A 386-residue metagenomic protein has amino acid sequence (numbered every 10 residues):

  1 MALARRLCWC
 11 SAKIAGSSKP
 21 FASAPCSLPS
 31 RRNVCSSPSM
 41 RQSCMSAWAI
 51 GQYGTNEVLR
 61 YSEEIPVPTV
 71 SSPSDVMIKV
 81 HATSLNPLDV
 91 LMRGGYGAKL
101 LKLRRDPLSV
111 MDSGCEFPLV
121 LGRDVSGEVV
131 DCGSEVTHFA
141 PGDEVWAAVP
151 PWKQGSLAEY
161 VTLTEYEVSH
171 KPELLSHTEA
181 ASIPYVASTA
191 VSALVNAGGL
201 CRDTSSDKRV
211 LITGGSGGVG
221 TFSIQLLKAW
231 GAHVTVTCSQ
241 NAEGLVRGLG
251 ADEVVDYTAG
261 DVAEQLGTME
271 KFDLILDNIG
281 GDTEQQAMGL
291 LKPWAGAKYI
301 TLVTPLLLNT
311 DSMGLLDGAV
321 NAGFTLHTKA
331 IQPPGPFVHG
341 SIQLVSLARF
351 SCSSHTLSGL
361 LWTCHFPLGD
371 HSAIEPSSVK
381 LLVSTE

Functional and structural regions predicted by a protein language model:
M1-S27: N-terminal chloroplast transit peptides
L3-R5, S39-S72, K79-C132, T137-E386: Terminal helix/beta-alpha structural elements that buttress the NAD(P)+-binding lobe
C8-C10, C26, C35, C352 (+1 more regions): Cysteine-centered motifs
S11-K13, P29, P38, P367: General secretory precursor processing signal
A12-A15, A22, V34, V379 (+1 more regions): Acidic, Ala/Val/Gly-enriched low-complexity intrinsically disordered segments
C26-M45: N-terminal mitochondrial targeting presequences
